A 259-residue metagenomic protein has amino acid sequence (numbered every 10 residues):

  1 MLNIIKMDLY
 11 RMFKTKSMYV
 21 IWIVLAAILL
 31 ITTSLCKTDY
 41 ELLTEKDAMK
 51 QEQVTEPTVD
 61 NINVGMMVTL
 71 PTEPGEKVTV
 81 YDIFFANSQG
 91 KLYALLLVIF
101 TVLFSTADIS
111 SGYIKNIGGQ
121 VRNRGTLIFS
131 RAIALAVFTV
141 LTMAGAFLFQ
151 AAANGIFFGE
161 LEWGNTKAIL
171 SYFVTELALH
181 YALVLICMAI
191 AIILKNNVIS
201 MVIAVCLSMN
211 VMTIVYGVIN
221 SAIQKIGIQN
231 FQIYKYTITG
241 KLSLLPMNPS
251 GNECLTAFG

Functional and structural regions predicted by a protein language model:
M1-A26: Aromatic- and glycine-rich beta-strand/loop motifs that create alpha-glucan
M7, G112, C187-M188: Positions in alpha-helical segments
T15-K16, R122-N123, K195-N197: Short loop-to-helix capping motifs
W22-F104, I128-K195, A204, M209-T213 (+2 more regions): Secretory targeting signals
T101-Q120, R124-G125, A132: Transmembrane helix boundary and interhelical loop/hinge segments in multi-pass membrane proteins
Y216-Y236: Extracellular/periplasmic helix-loop junction at the C-terminal end of a transmembrane helix in multi-pass membrane
